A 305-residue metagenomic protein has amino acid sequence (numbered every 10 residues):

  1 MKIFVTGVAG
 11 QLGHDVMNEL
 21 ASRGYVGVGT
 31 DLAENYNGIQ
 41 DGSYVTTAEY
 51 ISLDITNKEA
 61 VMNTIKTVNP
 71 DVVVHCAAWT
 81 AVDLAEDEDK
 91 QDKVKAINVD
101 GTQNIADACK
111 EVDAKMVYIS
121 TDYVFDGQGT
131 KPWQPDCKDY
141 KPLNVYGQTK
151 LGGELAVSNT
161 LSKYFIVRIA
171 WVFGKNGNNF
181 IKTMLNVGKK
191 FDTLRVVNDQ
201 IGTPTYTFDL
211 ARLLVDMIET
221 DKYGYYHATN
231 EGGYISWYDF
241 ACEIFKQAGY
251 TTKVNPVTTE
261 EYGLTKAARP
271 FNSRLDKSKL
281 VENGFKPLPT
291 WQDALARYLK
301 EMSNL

Functional and structural regions predicted by a protein language model:
M1-R23: N-terminal Rossmann NAD(P)H-binding glycine-rich loop of SDR-like oxidoreductase domains
Y25-N37: Conserved glycine-rich Rossmann-like NAD(P)H-binding loop of the short-chain dehydrogenase/reductase
S43-N57: Rossmann-fold cofactor-recognition segment
I55-I97: NAD(P)H-binding glycine-rich loop region in Rossmannoid oxidoreductase-like domains and their noncatalytic homologs
D92-N104, V124-V167, V172: Catalytic helix-loop patch of NAD(P)-dependent Rossmann-fold dehydrogenases
L155-G202, F208-D209, D216: NAD(P)-dependent short-chain dehydrogenase/reductase
L213, T220-T265, F271-N272: Mid/C-terminal beta-alpha module of Rossmann-like enzyme folds, strongest in SDR-family dehydrogenases/epimerases
S236-C242, T258-Y298, M302-L305: Conserved C-terminal active-site "lid" loop/helix of NAD(P)H-dependent oxidoreductases that clamps the redox cofactor
